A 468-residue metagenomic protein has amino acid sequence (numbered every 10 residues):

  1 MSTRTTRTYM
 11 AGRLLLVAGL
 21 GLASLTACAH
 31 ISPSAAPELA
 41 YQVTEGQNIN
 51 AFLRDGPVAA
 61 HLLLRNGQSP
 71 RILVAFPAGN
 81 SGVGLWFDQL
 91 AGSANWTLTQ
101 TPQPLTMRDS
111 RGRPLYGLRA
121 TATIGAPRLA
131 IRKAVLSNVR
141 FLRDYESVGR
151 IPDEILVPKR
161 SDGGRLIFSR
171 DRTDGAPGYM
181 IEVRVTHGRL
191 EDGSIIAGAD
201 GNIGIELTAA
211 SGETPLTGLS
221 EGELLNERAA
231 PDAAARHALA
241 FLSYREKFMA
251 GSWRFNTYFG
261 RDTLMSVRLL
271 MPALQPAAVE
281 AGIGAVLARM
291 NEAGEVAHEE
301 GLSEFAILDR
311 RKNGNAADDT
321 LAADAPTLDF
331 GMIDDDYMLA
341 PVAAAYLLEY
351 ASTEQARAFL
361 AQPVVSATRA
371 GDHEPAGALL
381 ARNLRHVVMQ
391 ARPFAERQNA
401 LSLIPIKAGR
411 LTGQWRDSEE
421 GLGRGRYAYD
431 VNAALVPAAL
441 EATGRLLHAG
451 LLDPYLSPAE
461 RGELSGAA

Functional and structural regions predicted by a protein language model:
S2-L22, C28-A235, S243-K247, G251-T257 (+8 more regions): Terminal accessory carbohydrate-recognition/targeting modules of carbohydrate-active enzymes
G218-L239, E295-E304, R392-G409: An acidic intrinsically disordered interaction segment
N226-A230, A235, Q355-V365, P454-E463: C-terminal/domain-terminus segments
A240-M249, F305-F330, A408-A428: Acidic/His metal-coordination segments adjacent to aromatic residues that form catalytic metal sites in metalloenzymes
N256-E396, A433: Aromatic-rich carbohydrate-recognition surfaces in CAZymes
A293, Q362-H373, L411-R416, E460-A467: Eukaryote-specific, cytoplasm-facing alpha-helical/coiled-coil scaffolding segments in long proteins
A297-E299, V388, Q398-L401, S418-E419 (+2 more regions): Catalytic cores of carbohydrate-active enzymes
A376-L422: Secondary-shell segments that build the walls of catalytic and ion/ligand-binding clefts
